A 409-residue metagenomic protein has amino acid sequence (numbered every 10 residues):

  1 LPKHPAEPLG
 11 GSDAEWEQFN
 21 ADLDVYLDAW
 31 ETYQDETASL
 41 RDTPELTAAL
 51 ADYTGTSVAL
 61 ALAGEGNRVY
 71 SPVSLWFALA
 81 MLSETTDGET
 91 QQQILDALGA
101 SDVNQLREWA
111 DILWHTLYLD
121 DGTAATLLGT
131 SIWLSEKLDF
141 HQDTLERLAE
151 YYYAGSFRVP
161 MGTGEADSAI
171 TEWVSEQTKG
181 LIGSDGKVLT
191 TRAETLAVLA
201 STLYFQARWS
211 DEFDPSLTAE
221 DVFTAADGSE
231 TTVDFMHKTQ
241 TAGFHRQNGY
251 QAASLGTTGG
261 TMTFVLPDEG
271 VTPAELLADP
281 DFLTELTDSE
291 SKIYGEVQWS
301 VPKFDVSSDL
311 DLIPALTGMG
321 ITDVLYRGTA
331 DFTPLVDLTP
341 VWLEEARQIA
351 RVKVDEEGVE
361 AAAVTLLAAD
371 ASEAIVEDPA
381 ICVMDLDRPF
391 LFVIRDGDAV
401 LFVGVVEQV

Functional and structural regions predicted by a protein language model:
L1-A63, N67-R68: N-terminal mature-domain "stem" immediately C-terminal to a signal peptide or N-terminal signal-anchor/transmembrane
A6, D13-Q18, E65, P72 (+2 more regions): Non-catalytic, conformational "gating/processing" segments within enzyme and secreted inhibitor domains
D28-R41, V73-F77, E89-D96, L148-F157 (+1 more regions): Acidic/histidine-rich, surface-exposed loop or edge segments in extracytoplasmic proteins
L40-A48, G55-T126: Post-signal peptide N-terminal segment of secreted/secretory-pathway proteins
Y53, S57, L79, I132 (+1 more regions): Short alpha-helical scaffolding segments that buttress acidic/His motifs in well-ordered protein cores
I94-L98, F213-E220, A274-F282: Short Gly/aromatic-enriched secondary-structure transition segments
L199, Q251-V265, I375-V409: Extended hydrophobic
P267-I293: Internal alpha/beta scaffold segment
